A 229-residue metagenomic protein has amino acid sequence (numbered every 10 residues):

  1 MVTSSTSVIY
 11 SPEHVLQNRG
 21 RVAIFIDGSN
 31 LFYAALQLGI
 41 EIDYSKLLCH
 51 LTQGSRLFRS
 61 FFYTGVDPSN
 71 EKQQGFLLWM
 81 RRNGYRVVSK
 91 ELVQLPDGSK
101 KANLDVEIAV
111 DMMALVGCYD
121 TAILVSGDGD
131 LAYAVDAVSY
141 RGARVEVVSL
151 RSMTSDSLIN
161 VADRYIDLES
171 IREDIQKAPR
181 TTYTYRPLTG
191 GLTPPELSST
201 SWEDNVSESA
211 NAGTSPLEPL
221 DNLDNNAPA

Functional and structural regions predicted by a protein language model:
M1-A229: Terminal and domain-boundary accessory regions
